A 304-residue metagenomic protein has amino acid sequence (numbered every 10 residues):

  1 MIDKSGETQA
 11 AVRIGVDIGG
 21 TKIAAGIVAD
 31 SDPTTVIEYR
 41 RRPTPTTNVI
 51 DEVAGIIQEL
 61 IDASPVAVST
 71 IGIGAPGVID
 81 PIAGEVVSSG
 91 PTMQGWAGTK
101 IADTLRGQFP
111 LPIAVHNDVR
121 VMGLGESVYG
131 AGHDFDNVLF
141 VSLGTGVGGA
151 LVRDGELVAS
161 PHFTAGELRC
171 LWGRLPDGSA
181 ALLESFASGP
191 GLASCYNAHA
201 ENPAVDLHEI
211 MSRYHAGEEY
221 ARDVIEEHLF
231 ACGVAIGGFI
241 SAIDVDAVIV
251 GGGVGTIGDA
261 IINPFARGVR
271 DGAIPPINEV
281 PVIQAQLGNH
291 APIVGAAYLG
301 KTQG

Functional and structural regions predicted by a protein language model:
M1-T70, D80-E85, L105-I113, G125-N137 (+3 more regions): ATP-binding/phosphotransfer module of carbohydrate and carboxylate kinases, centering on a glycine-rich
D17, D118, G144: Active-site glycine-centered loops adjacent to acidic/histidine catalytic or metal-binding residues that shape
T21-K22, G144-G146: Short, small/polar residue-rich loop motifs at catalytic or cofactor-binding pockets
A75, L143-T145, A247, G252-G253: Short secondary-structure boundary segments
A75, R153-D154: A cytosolic small-molecule/anion-sensing beta-strand core signal
E85-A97: A charged helix-plus-loop insertion that forms the helical arch/lid used to bind and gate nucleic-acid substrates
V115-V119, G123: Short loop/edge segments at beta-strand edges and connector loops that shape dinucleotide/nucleotide cofactor-binding
T164-L168: Structural signature of FAD isoalloxazine-binding scaffolds in flavoprotein oxidoreductases
